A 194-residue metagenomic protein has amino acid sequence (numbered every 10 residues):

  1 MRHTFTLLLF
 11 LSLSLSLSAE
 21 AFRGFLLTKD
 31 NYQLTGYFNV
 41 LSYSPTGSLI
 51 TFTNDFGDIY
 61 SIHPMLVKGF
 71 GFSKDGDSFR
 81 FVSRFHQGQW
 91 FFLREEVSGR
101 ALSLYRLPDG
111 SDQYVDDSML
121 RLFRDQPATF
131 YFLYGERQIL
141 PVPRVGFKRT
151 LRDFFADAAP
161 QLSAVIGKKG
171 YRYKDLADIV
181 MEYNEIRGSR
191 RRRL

Functional and structural regions predicted by a protein language model:
R2, R124-P127, Y171: Extracellular interaction modules
H3-L15: Sec-dependent N-terminal signal peptides
L17-A21: Boundary at the C-terminal end of the N-terminal hydrophobic targeting segment
L27-L162: Aromatic-patch recognition
A158-L194: C-terminal partner/receptor-binding element of secreted or periplasmic proteins
